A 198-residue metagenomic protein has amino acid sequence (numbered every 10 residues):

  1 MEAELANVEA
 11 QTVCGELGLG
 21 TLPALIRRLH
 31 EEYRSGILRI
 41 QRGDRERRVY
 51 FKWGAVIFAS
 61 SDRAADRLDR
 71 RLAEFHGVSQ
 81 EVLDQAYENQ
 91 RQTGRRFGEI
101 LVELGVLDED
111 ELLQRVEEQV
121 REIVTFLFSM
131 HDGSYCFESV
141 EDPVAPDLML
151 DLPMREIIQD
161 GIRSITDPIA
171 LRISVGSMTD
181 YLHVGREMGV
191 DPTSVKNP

Functional and structural regions predicted by a protein language model:
M1-P198: Acidic, Ser/Thr/Pro-enriched low-complexity segments and adjacent helix/loop capping patches that create flexible
